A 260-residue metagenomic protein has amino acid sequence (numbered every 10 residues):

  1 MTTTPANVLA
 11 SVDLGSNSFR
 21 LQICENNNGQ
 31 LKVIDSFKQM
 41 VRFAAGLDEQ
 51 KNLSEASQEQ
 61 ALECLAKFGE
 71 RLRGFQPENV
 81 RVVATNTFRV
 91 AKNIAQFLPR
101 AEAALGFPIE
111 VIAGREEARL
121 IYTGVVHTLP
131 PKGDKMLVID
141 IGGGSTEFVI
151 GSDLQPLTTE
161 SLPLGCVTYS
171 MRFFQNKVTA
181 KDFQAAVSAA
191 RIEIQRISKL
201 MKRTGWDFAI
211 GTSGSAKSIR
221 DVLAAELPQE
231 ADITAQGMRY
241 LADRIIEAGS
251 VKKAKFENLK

Functional and structural regions predicted by a protein language model:
T4-K32: N-terminal basic/disordered segments at the start of proteins
A6-L9, I23-N26, R42, G46-F75 (+2 more regions): Helical "lid/coupling" subdomains associated with nucleotide-phosphate turnover
A10-V12, R81, L137-I139: Short aromatic-hydrophobic micro-motifs that form the base-stacking/packing surface for donor nucleotide recognition
G15, A84-T85: A secondary-structure boundary/capping signal
N17, E78, D207: Short acidic/polar active-site loop segments enriched in Thr and Asp
S18-R20, S145, A216: Structural motif
S36-Q39: Short amphipathic
K135-S145, V149: A generic, well-ordered mixed alpha/beta core segment in the N-terminal half of proteins
